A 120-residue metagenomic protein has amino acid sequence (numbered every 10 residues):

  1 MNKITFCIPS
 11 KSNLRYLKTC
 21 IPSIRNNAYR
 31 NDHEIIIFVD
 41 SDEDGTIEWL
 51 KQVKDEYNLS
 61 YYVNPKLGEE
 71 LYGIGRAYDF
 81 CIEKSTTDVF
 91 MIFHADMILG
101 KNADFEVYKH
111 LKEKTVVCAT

Functional and structural regions predicted by a protein language model:
K3-T5, E34: Cell-envelope/extracellular polymer assembly enzymes that use nucleotide-activated donors
I8-T19, S41: Active-site beta-to-alpha loop of glycosyltransferases that engages the nucleotide-sugar donor
P22-D32: Short, acidic, metal-binding catalytic loop of nucleotide-sugar glycosyltransferases
V39-W49: A conserved acidic beta->alpha catalytic loop
K51-Y72: Conserved donor nucleotide-binding strand/loop of the catalytic core
K66-S85: Glycine-rich, basic loop-to-helix element that forms the pyrophosphate-binding segment of sugar-nucleotide handling
F90: Short aromatic/hydrophobic "clamp" motif used to bind/position activated sugar donors
I98, N102-T120: Conserved donor NDP-sugar-binding/catalytic core segment of glycosyltransferases
